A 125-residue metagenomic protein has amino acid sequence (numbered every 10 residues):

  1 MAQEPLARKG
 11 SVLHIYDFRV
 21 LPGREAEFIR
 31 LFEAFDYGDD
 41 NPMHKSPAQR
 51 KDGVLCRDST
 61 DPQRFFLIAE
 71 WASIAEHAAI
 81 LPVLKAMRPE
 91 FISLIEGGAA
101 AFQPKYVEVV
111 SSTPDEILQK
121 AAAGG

Functional and structural regions predicted by a protein language model:
M1-L6, G53-R57: Short beta-strand/turn micro-motifs at beta-sheet edges
L6-A7, Y106-G125: Acidic/histidine-enriched, glycine/proline-rich intrinsically disordered or flexible terminal extensions
S11-R19, F66: Active-site-flanking beta-strand signature of metal-NTP-handling nucleotidyl enzymes and homologous cyclase-like
L13, D52-G53: Short hydrophobic/aromatic beta-strand element in the GNAT-like acyltransferase core that lines or flanks the acyl-donor
R19-F32: Short, surface-exposed ligand-recognition loops at beta-strand->loop->(often short) alpha-helix junctions that present
L21-G23, A72-I74, V109-S111: Short coil/turn motifs at secondary-structure junctions
A34-D52, T60, E70-Y106, G124: An amphipathic, aromatic/His-enriched active-site/gating alpha helix that lines ligand/cofactor pockets
D61-F65: A short, glycine/Asx- and small/polar-enriched loop/turn that sits immediately N-terminal to a beta-strand
